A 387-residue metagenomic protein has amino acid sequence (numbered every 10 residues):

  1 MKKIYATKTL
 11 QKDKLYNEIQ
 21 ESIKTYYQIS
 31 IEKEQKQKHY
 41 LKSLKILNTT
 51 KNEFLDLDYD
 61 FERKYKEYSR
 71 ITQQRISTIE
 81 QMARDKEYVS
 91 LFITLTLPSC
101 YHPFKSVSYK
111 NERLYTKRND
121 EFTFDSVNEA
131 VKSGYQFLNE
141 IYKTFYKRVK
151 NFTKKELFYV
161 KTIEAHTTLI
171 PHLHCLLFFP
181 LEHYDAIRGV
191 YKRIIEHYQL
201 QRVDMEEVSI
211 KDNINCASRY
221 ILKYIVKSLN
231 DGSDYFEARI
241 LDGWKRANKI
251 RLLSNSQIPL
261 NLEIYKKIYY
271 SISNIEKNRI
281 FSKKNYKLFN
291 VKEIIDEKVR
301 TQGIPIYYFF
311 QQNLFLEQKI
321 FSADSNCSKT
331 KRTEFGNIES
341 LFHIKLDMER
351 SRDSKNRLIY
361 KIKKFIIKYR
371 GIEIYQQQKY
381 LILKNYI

Functional and structural regions predicted by a protein language model:
M1-L169, L181-I387: Right-hand nucleic-acid polymerase module
L176-P180: Short hydrophobic/aromatic beta-strand micro-patches that form the beta-sheet surface supporting nucleotide- or nucleic
